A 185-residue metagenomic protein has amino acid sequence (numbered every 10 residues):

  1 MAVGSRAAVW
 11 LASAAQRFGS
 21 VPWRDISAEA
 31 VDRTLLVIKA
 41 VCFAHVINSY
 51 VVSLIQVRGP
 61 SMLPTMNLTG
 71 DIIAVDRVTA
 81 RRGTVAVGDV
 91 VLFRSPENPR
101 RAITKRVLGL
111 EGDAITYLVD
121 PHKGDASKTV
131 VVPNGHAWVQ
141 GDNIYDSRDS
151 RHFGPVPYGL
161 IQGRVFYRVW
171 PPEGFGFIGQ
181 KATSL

Functional and structural regions predicted by a protein language model:
M1-A102, P121-S127, G159-L160, R164-L185: Protein maturation boundaries and topogenic segments
I72, G112-A114, H136, L160: Structural motif
I103-G109: Short beta-strand-centered aromatic/proline hotspots
A114-D120: Short, solvent-exposed secondary-structure boundary/capping segments
V130-V131: A membrane-cytosol interface segment of integral membrane proteins
G141: Phosphate/adenylate-binding glycine loop and adjacent helical scaffold
D146-S147: Short acidic/polar inter-strand loop motif in beta-rich domains
S150-L160: Segments surrounding the PLD/"HKD" phosphodiesterase catalytic module and close analogs
